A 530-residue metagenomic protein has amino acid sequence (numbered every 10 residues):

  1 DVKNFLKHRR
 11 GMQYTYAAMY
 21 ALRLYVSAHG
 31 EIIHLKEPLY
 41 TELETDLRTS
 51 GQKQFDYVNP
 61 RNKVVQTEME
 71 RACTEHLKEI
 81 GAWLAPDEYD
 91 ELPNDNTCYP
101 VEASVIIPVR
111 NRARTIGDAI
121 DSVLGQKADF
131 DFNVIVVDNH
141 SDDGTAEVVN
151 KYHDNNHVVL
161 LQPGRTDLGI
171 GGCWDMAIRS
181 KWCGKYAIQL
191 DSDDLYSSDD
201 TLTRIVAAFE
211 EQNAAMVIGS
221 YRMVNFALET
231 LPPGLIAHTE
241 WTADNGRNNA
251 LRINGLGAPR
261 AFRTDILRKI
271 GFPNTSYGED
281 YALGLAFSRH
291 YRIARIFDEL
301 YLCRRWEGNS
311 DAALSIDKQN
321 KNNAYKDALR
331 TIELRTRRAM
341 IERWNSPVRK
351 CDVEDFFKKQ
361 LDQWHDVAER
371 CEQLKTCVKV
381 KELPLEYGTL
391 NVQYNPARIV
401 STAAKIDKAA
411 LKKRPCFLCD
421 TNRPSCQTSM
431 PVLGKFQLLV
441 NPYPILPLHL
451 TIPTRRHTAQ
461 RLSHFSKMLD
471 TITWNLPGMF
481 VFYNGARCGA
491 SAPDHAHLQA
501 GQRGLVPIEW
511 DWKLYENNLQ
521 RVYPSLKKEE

Functional and structural regions predicted by a protein language model:
D1, E240-A261: A recurrent flexible, glycine/aromatic-enriched loop bordering the glycosyltransferase active site that acts as
Q13-L22, S276-L283: Acidic donor-binding loop at a coil-to-helix junction in glycosyltransferase catalytic cores that engages
D121-D131: Short, acidic, metal-binding catalytic loop of nucleotide-sugar glycosyltransferases
D138-E147, T166: A conserved acidic beta->alpha catalytic loop
G172-Y186: Active-site nucleotide-sugar/metal-binding loop of Leloir-type enzymes
G184-L195: Short beta-strand-to-loop acidic/aromatic patch adjacent to the donor-nucleotide binding site
D200-P233: Conserved donor NDP-sugar-binding/catalytic core segment of glycosyltransferases
S346-M468, M479, R503-E530: Active-site microenvironments that recognize anionic phosphate/pyrophosphate groups
